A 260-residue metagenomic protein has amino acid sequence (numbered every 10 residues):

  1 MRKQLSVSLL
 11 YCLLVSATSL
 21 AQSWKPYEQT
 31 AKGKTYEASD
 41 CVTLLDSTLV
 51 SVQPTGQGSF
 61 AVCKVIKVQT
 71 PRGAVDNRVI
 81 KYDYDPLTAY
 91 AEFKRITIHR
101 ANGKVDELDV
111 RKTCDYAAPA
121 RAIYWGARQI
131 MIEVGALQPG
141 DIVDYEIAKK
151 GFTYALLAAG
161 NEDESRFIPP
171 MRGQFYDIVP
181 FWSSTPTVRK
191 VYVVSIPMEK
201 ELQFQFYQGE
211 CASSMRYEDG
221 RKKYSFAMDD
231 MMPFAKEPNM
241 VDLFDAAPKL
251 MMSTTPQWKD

Functional and structural regions predicted by a protein language model:
M1-K25: Bacterial Sec-dependent N-terminal signal peptides
A21-K259: Beta-strand-rich, non-transmembrane domain signature
